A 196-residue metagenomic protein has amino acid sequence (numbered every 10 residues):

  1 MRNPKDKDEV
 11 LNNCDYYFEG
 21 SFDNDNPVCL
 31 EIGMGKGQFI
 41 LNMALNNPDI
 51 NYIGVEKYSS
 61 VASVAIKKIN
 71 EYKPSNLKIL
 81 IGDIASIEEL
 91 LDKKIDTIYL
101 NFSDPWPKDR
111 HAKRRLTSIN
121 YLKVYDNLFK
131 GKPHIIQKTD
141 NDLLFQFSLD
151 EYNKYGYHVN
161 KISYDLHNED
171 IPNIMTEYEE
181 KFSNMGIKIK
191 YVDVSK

Functional and structural regions predicted by a protein language model:
M1-V28, Q38-L45: S-adenosyl-L-methionine
P27-S86: SAM cofactor-binding core of SAM-dependent methyltransferases, primarily the Rossmann-like beta-alpha-beta module
L90-T97: A short acidic, Gly/Pro-enriched loop at the edge of an enzyme's catalytic core that lines a small-molecule cofactor
T97-S103: Non-cysteine beta-strand/loop elements that form the S-adenosyl-L-methionine
K108-L116: Glycine/threonine-rich flexible loop motifs
T117-G131: A short glycine-rich, Lys/Arg-flanked "PGG" loop and its adjoining helix->strand segment in the class I
K132-T139: Conserved beta-strand signature within the Rossmann-like core of class I S-adenosyl-L-methionine
F145, D150, Y155-K196: Class I S-adenosyl-L-methionine
